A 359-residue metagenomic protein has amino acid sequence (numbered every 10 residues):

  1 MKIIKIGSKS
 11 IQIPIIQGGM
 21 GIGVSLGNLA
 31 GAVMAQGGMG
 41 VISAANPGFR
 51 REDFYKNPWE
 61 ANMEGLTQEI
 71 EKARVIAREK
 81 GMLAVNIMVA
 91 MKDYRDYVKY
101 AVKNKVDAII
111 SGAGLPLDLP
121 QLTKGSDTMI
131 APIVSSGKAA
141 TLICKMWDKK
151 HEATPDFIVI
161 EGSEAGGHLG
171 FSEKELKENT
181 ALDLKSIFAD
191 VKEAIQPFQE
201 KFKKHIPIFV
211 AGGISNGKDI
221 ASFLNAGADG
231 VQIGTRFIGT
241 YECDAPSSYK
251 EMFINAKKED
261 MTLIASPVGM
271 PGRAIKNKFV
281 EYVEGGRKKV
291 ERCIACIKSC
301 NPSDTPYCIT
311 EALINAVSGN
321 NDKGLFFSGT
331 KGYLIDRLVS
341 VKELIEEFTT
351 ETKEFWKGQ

Functional and structural regions predicted by a protein language model:
M1-K201: Active-site entrance/lid segments in N-terminal catalytic domains of soluble metabolic enzymes
I16, A165-F209, S215-Q359: Conserved active-site-proximal phosphate/metal-binding subdomains
V24, I214-S215: Residue-level detector of alpha-helix initiation sites
